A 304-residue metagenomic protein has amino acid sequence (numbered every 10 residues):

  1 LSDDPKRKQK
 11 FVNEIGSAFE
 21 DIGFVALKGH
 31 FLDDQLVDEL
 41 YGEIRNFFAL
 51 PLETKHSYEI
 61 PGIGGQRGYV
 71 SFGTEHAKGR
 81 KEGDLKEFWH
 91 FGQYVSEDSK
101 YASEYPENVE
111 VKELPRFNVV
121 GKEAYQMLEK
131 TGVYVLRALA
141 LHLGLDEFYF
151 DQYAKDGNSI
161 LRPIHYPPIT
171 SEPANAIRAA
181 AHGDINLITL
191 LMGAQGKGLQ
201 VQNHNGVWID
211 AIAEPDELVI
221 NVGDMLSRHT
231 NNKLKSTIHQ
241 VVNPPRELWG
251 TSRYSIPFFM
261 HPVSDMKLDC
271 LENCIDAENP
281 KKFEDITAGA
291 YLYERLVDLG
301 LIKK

Functional and structural regions predicted by a protein language model:
L1-K304: Peripheral, non-catalytic segments flanking oxidoreductase cores
